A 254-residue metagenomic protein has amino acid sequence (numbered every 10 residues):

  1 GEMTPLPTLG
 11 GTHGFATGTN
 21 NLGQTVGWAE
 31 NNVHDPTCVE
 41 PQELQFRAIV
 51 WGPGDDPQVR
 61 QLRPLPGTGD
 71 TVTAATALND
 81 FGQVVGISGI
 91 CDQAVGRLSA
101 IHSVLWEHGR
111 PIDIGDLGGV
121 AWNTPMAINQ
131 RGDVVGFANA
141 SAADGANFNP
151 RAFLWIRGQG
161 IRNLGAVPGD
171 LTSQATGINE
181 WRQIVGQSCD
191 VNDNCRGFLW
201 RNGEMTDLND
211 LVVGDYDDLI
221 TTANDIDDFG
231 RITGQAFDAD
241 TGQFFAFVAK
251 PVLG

Functional and structural regions predicted by a protein language model:
G1-G254: Residue-level hotspots at or immediately adjacent to binding/recognition sites across diverse folds
